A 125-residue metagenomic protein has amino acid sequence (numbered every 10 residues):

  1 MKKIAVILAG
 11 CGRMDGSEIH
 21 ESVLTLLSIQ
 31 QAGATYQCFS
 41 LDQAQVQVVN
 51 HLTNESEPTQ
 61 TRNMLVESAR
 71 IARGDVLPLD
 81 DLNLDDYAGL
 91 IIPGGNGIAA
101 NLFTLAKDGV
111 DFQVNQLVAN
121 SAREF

Functional and structural regions predicted by a protein language model:
M1-F125: Extended, subdomain-level signal for the structured scaffold at the beginning of enzyme domains
